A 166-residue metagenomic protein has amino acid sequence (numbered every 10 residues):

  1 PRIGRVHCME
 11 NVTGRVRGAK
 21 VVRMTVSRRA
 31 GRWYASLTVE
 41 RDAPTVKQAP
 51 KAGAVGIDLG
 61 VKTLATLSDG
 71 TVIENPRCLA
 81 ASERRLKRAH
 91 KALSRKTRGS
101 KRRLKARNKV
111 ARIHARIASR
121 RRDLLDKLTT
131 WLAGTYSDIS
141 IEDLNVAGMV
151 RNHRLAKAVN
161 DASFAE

Functional and structural regions predicted by a protein language model:
P1-R2, V12-R23, R28-E166: Positively charged, helix-rich recognition surfaces that bind polyanionic ligands
V6: Extended, low-complexity cationic-aromatic segments
